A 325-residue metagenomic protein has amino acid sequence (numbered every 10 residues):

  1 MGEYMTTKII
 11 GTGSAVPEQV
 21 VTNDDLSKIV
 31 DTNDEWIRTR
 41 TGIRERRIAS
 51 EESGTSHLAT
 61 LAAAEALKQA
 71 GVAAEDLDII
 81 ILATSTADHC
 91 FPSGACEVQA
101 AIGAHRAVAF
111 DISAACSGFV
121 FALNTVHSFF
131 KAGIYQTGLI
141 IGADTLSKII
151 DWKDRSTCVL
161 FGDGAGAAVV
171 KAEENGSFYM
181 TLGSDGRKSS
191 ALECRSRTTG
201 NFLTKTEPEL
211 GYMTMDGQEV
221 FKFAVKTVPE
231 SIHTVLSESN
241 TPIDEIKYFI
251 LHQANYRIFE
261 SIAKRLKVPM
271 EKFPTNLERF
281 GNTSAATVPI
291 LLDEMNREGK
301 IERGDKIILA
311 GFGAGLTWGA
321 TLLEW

Functional and structural regions predicted by a protein language model:
M1-E51, D154-K222, K226, E230 (+1 more regions): Condensing-enzyme catalytic core mediating Claisen C-C bond formation in acyl metabolism
I9-G11, E51-D111, V120, V235-E238 (+1 more regions): Conserved beta-ketoacyl condensing-enzyme motif
I9-G11, I37, A66, I80 (+8 more regions): Buried hydrophobic positions in well-ordered alpha/beta secondary-structure cores of metabolic enzymes
A15, A83-H89, A114-S117, G142-S147 (+3 more regions): Acidic, glycine-rich active-site loops and adjacent beta-strand->loop/helix elements that engage anionic groups
R38-H57, S85-T137, K264-L291: Conserved catalytic cysteine-centered active-site region of acyl-thioester-dependent Claisen-condensing enzymes
K131-A165: Flexible, glycine-rich active-site loops centered on histidine and acidic residues that chelate a metal or position
E207-L277: A contiguous, well-structured pocket-lining segment that forms one wall/lid of small-molecule binding clefts in soluble
I290-A310, G319-W325: Catalytic phosphate/nucleotide-handling subdomain of diverse soluble enzymes
